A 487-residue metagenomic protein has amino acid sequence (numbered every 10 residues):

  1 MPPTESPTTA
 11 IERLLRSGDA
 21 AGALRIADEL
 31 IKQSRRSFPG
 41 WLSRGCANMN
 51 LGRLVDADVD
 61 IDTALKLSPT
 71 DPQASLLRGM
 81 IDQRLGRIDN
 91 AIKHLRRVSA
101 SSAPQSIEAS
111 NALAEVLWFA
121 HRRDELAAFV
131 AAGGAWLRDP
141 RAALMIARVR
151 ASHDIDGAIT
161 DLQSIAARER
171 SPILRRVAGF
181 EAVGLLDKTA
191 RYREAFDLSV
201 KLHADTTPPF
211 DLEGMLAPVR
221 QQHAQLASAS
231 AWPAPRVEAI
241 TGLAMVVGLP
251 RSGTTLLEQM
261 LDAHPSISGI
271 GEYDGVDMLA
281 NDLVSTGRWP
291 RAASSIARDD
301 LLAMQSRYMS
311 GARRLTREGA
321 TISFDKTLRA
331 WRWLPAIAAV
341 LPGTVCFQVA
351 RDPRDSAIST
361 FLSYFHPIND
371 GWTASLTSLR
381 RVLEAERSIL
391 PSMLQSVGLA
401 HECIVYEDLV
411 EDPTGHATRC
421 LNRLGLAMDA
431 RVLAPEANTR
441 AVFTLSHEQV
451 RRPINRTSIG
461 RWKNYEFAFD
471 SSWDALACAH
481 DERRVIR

Functional and structural regions predicted by a protein language model:
G18, G52, G86, H121 (+2 more regions): Residue-level detector of the short coil/turn that links helix A to helix B within each tetratricopeptide repeat
R35, P69, A103-P104, L137-R138 (+2 more regions): Short coil turns that delineate tetratricopeptide repeat
A127-V130, R150, D156-I165, E169-S171 (+5 more regions): PAPS-dependent sulfotransferases, especially Golgi type II membrane carbohydrate sulfotransferases
R236-L341, V345, V349-A350: Phosphate-binding active sites in nucleotide-utilizing proteins
